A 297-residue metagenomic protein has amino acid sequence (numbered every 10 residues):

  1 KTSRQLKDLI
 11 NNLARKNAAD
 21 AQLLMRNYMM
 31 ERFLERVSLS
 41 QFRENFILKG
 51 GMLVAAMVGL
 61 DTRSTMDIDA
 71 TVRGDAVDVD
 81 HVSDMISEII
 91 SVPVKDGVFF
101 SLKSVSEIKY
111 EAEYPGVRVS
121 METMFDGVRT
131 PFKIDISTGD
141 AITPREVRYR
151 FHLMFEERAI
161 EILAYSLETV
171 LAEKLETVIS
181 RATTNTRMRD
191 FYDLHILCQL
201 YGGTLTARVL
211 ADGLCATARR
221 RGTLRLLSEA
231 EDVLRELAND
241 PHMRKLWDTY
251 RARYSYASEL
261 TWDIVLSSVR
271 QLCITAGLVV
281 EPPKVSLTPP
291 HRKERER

Functional and structural regions predicted by a protein language model:
K1-F46, A55-S64, I68-R297: Structured mid-to-C-terminal alpha-helical surface segments
